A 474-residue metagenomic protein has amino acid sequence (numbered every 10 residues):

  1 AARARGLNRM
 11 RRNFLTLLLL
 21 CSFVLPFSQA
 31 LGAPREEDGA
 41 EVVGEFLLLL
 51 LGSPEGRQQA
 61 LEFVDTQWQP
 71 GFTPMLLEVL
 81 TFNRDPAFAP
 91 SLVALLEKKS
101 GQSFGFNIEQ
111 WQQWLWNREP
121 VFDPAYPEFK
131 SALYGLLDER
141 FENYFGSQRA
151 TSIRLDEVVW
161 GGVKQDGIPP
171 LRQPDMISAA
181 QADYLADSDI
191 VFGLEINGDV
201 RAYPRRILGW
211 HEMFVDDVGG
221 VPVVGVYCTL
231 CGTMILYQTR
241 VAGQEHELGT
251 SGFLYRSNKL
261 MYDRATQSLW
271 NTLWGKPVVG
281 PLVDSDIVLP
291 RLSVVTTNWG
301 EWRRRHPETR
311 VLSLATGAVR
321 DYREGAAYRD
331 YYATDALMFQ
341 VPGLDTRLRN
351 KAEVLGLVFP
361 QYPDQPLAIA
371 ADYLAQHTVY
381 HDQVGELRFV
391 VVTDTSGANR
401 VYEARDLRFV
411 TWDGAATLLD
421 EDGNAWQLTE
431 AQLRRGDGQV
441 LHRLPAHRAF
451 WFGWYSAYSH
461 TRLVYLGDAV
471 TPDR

Functional and structural regions predicted by a protein language model:
A1-R9: Short, Lys/Arg-enriched N-terminal segments with co-localized hydrophobic residues within the first ~10-30 amino acids
T16-P26: Bacterial N-terminal signal peptides
S28-P34: Boundary at the C-terminal end of the N-terminal hydrophobic targeting segment
R35-L48, Q69-T81, F104-Q112: Amphipathic alpha-helical scaffolding segments comprising HEAT/armadillo-like alpha-solenoid repeats
G52-R57, F72, R84-A89, F122: Positions within the helices of HEAT/ARM-like alpha-solenoid repeats
R57-L61, L76, S91-L96: Conserved hydrophobic register position within alpha-solenoid helical repeats
T66-Q67, K99-S103: Residue-level signature of the C-terminal ends
L77, A94, K98, G105-R474: Mid-to-C-terminal functional-domain signal that highlights helix-capping/loop sites within ligand-binding modules
